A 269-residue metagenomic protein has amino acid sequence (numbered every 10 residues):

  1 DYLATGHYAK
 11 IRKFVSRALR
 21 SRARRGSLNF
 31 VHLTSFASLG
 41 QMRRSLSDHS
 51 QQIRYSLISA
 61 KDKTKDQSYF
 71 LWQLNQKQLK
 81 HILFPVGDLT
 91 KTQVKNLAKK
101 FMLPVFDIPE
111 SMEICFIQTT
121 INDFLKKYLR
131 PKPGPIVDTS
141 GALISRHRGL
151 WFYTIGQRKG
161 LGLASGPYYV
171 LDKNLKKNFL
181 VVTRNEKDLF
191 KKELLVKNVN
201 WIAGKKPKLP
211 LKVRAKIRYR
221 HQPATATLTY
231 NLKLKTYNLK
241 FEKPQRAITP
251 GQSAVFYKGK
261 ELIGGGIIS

Functional and structural regions predicted by a protein language model:
D1-F14, I53-Y230, K235-L262, I267-S269: Nucleotide-activated chemistry modules centered on ATP-dependent adenylation/adenylyltransferase
R17-R43, S47-Q51: Short Gly/Ser/Thr- and charged-rich N-terminal loops/segments that act as flexible capping/hinge elements
